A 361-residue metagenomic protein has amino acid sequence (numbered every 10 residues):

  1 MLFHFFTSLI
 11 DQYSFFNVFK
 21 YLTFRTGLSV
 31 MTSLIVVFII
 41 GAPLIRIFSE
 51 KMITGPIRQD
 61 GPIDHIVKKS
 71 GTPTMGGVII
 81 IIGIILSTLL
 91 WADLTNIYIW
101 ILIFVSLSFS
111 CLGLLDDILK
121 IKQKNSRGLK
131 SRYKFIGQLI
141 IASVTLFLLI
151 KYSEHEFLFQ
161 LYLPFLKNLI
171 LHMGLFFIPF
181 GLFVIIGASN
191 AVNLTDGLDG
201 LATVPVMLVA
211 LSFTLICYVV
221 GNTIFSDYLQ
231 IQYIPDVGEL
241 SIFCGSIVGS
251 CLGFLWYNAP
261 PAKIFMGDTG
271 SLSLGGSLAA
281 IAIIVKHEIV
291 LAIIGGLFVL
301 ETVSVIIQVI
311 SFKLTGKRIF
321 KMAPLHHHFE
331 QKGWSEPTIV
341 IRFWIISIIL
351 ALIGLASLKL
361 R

Functional and structural regions predicted by a protein language model:
L2-I45, I84-C111, F147-Y152, F157-L161 (+3 more regions): Alpha-helical transmembrane segments
A42-D60: Membrane-interface helix-loop junction between the first two transmembrane segments
I57-T72, S126-K134, H326, Q331: Juxtamembrane helix-capping/reentrant segments at transmembrane boundaries
S70, T95-I103, K122-G137: Membrane-interfacial loop-to-helix junctions in multi-pass inner-membrane proteins
K120-K130, L163-L171: Membrane interface segments of multi-pass transport proteins and intramembrane proteases
A142-T145: Hydrophobic alpha-helical transmembrane segments of multi-pass inner membrane proteins, especially in bacterial systems
